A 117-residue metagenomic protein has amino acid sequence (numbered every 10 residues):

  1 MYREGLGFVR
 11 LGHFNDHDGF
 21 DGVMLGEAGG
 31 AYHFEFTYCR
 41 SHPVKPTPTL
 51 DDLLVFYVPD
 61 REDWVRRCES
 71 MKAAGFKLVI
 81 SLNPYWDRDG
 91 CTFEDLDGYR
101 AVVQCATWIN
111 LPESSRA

Functional and structural regions predicted by a protein language model:
M1-Y32: Core segments of cupin and vicinal oxygen chelate
R10, F36-Y38, V103: Generic preference for hydrophobic
H13, C68-A117: Vicinal oxygen chelate
D16, C39, D60-R61, P84-W86: Short beta->alpha connector loops
V23-A28, P43-K72, D89-E94: Vicinal oxygen chelate
G29-F34, D97-A101: Short, charged/polar, Gly/Pro-enriched secondary-structure boundary elements
T37-P43, A106-W108: Acetyl-CoA-dependent GNAT
